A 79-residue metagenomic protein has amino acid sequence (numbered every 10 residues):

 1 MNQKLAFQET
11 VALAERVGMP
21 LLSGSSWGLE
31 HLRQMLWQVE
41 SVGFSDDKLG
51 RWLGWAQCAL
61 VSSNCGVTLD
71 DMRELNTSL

Functional and structural regions predicted by a protein language model:
M1-L79: Long, charged/polar, soluble alpha-helical segments
